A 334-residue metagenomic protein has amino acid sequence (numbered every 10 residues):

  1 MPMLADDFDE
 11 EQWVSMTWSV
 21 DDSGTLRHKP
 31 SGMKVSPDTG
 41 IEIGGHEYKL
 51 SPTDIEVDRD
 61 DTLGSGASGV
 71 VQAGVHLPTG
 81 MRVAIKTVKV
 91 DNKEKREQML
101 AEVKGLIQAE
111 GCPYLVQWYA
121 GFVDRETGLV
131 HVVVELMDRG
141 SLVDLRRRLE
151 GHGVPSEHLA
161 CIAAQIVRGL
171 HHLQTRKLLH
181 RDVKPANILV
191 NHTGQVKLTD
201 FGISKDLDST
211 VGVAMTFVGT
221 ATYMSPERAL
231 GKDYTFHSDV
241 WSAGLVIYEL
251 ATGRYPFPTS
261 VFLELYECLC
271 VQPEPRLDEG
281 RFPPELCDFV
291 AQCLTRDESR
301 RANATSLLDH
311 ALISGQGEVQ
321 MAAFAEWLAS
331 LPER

Functional and structural regions predicted by a protein language model:
M1-E47: Intrinsically disordered, low-complexity regulatory segments that flank or precede the catalytic domain of eukaryotic
D60-A67, V71: Protein kinase glycine-rich loop
T87-E110: Conserved N-lobe beta3->alphaC-helix segment of eukaryotic protein kinase catalytic domains
Q117-G128: Short beta-strand micro-motifs within the conserved protein kinase catalytic domain, predominantly in the N-lobe
T127-S141: Conserved short submotifs of the Hanks-type protein kinase catalytic core that shape the nucleotide-binding pocket
I162-A163: Activation segment signature within eukaryotic-like protein kinase domains
